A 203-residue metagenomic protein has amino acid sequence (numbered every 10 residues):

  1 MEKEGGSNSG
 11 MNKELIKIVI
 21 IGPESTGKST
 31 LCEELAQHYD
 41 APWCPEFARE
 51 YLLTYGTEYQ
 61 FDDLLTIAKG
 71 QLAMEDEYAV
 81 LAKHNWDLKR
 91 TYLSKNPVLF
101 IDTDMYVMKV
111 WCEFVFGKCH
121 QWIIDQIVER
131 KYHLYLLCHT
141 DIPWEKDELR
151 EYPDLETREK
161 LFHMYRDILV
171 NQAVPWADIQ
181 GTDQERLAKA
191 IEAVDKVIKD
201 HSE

Functional and structural regions predicted by a protein language model:
E2-G5, I191-E203: C-terminal accessory "lid"/substrate-recognition subdomains
G10-L15: Phosphate-binding P-loop
I20: Hydrophobic anchor at the beta1->P-loop junction of P-loop NTPases
E24: The conserved Walker
K28: Conserved lysine of the Walker
E33, Q37-L72: Conserved substrate/cofactor phosphate-moiety recognition/catalytic segment in nucleotide-dependent phosphotransferases
E58-F116: Conserved nucleotide-sensing/catalytic segment adjacent to the nucleotide-binding pocket in NTP-handling enzymes
V115-D183, I191, I198: A glycine- and Lys/Arg-enriched "phosphate-lid" helix/loop adjacent to the NTP-binding pocket of small-molecule kinases
